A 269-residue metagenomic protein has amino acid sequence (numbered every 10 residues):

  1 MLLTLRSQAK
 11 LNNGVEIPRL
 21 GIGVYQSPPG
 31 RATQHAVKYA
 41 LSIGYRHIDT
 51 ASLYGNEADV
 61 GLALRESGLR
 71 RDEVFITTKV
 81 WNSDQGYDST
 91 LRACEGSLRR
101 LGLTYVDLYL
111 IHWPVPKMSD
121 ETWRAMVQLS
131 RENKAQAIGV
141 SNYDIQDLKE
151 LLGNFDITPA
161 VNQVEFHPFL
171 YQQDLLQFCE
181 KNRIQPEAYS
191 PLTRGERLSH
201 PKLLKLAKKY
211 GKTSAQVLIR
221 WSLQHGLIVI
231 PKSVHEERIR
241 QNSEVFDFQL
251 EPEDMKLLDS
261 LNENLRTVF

Functional and structural regions predicted by a protein language model:
M1-V74, T193: N-terminal binding-site loop/beta-alpha segment at the start of enzyme catalytic domains that lines or forms
L11-N12, G61-R71, E95-G102, Q128-S130 (+2 more regions): Acidic (Asp/Glu)-rich catalytic clusters
S27-R31, D49-D59, S83-D88, P114-M118 (+2 more regions): Acidic-and-aromatic substrate-binding clefts and catalytic sites of carbohydrate-active enzymes
P28-L41, G86-L101, L148-K149, L170-Y171: Short, acidic/polar
Y45, L103-V106, A135, P159: A structural motif
R71-D84, D107-P114, N142, F166: A short, structured active-site edge motif that brings together acidic residues
S83-W123: Glycine/small-residue-rich loop that forms an oxyanion/phosphate-binding "nest" at active or ligand-binding sites
W113-F269: Beta/alpha (TIM)-barrel catalytic core signal, keyed to glycine-rich beta->alpha loops juxtaposed to Asp/Glu that bind
